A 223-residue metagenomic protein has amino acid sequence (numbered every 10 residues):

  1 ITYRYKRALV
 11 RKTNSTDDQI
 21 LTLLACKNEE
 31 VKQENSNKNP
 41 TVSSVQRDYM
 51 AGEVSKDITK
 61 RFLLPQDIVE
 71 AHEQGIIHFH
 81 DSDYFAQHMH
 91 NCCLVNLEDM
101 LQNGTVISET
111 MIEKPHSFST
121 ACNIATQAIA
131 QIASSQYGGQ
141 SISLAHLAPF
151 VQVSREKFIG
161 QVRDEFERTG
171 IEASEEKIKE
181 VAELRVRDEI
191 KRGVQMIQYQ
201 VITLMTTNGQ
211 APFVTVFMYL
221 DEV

Functional and structural regions predicted by a protein language model:
I1-V223: Catalytic alpha/beta active-site cores
